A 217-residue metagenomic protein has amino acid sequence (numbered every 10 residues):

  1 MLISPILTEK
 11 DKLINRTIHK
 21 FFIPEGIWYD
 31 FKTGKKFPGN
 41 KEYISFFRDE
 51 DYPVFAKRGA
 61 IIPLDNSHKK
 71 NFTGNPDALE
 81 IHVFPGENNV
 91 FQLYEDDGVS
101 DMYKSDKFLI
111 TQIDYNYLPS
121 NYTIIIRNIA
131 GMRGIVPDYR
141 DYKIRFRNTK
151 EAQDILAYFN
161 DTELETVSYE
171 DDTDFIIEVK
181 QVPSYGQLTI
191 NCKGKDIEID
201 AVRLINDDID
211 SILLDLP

Functional and structural regions predicted by a protein language model:
M1-Q153, Y158, P183-Q187: Catalytic core of carbohydrate-active enzymes
K36-F37, E163-L164, D196: Short, solvent-exposed loop/turn motifs
I61-L64, K195-A201: Short, charged low-complexity linker/loop segments at the C-terminal edge of domains
Y117, I177, L214-P217: Generic low-polarity alpha-helical segments
N160-P183, A201-I205: Extracellular/luminal ectodomains and secreted, surface-exposed scaffolds of diverse proteins
S184-E198: Low-complexity, intrinsically disordered segments enriched in Ser/Thr together with acidic residues
I197-P217: Mature N-terminal, pre-catalytic/accessory segment of carbohydrate-active enzymes
